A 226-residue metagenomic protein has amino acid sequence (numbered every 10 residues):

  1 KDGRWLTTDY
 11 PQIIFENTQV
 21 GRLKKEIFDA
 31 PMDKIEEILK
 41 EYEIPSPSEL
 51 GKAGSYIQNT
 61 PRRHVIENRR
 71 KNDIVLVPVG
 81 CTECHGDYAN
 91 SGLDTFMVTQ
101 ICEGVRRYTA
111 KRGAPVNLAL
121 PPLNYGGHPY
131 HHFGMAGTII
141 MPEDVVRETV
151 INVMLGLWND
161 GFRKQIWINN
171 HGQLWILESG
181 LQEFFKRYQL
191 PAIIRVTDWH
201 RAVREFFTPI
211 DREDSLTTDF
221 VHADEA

Functional and structural regions predicted by a protein language model:
K1-I166, N170-A226: Extended, histidine- and acidic-residue-enriched regions that form the cofactor-binding/catalytic faces
